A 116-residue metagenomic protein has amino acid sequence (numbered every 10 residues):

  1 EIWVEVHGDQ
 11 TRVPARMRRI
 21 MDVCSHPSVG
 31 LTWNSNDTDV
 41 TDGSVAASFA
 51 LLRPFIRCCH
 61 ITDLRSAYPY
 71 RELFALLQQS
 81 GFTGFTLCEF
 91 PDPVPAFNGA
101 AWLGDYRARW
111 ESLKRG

Functional and structural regions predicted by a protein language model:
E5-H7: Structural motif
Q10-G116: Histidine-acidic metal/acid-base catalytic patches
